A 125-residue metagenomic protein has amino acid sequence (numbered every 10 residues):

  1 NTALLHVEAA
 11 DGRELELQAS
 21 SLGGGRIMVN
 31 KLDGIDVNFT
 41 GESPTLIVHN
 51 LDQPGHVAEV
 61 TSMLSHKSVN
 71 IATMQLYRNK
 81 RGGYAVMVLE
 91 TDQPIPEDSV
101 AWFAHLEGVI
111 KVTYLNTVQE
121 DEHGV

Functional and structural regions predicted by a protein language model:
N1-V125: A conserved regulatory-domain signal marking ACT and ACT-like small-molecule sensing domains and adjacent regulatory
